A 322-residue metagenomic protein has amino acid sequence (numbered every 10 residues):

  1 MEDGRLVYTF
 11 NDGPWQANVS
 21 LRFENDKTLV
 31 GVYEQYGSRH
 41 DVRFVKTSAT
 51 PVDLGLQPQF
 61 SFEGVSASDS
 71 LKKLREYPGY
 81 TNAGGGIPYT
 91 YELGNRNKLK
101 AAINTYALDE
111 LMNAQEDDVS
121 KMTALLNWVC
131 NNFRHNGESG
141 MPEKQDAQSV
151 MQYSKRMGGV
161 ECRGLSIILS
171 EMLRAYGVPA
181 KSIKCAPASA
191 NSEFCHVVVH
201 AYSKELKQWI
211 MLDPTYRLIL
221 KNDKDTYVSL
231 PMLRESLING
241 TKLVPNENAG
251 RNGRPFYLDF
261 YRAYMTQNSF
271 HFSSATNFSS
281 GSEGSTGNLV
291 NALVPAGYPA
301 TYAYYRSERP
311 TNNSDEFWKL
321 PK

Functional and structural regions predicted by a protein language model:
M1-R43: Central antiparallel beta-sheet cores of small beta-barrel/beta-sandwich binding domains
E2, F10-D12, Y33-Q35, S48 (+3 more regions): A mature extracytoplasmic/lumenal domain signature
R39-G55: Pro/Ala/Gly-rich low-complexity, hydrophilic intrinsically disordered segments
T50-G84, P295, Y304-S307: Structured beta-strand-rich cores of soluble
S66-V160: Secondary-structure boundary elements
D117-A124, W128, G164, I168 (+2 more regions): Extracytoplasmic/secreted proteins, especially bacterial periplasmic and envelope-associated proteins
I167-K242: Hydrophobic/aromatic-rich core segments of domains that either
S236-K322: Low-complexity, Gly/Ser/Thr/Pro-rich intrinsically disordered linker/tail segments
